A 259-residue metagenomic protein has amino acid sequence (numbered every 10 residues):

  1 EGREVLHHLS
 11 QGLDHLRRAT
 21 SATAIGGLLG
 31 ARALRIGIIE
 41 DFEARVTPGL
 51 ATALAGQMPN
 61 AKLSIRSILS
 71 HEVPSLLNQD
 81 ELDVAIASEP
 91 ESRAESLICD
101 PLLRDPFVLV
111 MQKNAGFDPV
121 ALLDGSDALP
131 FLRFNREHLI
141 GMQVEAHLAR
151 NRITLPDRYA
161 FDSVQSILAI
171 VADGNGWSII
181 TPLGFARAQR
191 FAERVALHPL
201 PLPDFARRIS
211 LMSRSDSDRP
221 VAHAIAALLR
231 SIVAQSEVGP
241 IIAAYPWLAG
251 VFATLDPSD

Functional and structural regions predicted by a protein language model:
E1-H15: Basic, amphipathic "hinge/linker" alpha-helix immediately C-terminal to the N-terminal HTH DNA-binding motif
L29-R93, F161: Central regulatory/effector-binding core of bacterial HTH transcription factors
I39-A44, E89-E91, F107, Q112-F117 (+3 more regions): Short coil/turn segments
Q57, I68-L129, F205: Acidic, Gly/Pro-rich loop/turn segments at junctions of secondary structure
L69-L82, S88, E137-A196, A249-D259: Hydrophobic hinge/microswitch elements
A94-P101, D105, P119-V120, Q165-D216: Beta-alpha-beta core module
M111, F117-D118, P130-N151, R219-L229 (+1 more regions): Secondary-structure junction motif
P182-R194, L202-D259: C-terminal effector-binding regulatory domain of bacterial HTH transcription factors
